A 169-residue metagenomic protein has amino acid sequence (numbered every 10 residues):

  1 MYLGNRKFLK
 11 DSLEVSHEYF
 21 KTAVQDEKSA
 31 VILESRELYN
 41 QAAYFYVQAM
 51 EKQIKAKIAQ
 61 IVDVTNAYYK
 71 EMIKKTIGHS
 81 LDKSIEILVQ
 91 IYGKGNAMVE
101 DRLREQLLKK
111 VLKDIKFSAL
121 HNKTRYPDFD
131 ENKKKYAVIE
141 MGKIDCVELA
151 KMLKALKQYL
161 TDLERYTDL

Functional and structural regions predicted by a protein language model:
Y2-H17, K21, V62-L169: Long, charged low-complexity segments
E27, E34-S35: Hydrophobic/aromatic side-chain positions at a characteristic register within alpha-helices of tetratricopeptide repeats
S29-A30, A56: A generic structural signal for ordered secondary structure
Y39-N40: TPR-repeat structural position
A49-Q60: Hydrophobic alpha-helical packing segments in soluble, helical-rich domains
